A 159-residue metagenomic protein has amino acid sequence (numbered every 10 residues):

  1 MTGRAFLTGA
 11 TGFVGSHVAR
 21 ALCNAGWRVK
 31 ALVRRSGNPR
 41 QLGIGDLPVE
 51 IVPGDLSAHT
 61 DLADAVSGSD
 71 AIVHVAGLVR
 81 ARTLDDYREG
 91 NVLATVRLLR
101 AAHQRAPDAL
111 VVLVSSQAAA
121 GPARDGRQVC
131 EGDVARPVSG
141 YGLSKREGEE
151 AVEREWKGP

Functional and structural regions predicted by a protein language model:
G3-W27: N-terminal Rossmann NAD(P)H-binding glycine-rich loop of SDR-like oxidoreductase domains
T8, L32, I72-A76, V111-Q117: SDR active-site strand-loop-helix element
L32-G37, D55-L56: N-terminal Rossmann-fold cofactor-binding loop
N38-V49: Short, conserved SAM-binding/catalytic segment of Class I S-adenosyl-L-methionine-dependent methyltransferases
P53-L93, A101, A119-A120: NAD(P)H-binding glycine-rich loop region in Rossmannoid oxidoreductase-like domains and their noncatalytic homologs
V79, V96-G140: Conserved Rossmann-fold NAD(P)-dependent oxidoreductase catalytic core, especially the SDR/UDP-sugar
E89-V96, G132, L143, E147: Conserved internal alpha-helix in NAD(P)-dependent oxidoreductase domains
V138-P159: Active-site Tyr-X1-5-Lys
